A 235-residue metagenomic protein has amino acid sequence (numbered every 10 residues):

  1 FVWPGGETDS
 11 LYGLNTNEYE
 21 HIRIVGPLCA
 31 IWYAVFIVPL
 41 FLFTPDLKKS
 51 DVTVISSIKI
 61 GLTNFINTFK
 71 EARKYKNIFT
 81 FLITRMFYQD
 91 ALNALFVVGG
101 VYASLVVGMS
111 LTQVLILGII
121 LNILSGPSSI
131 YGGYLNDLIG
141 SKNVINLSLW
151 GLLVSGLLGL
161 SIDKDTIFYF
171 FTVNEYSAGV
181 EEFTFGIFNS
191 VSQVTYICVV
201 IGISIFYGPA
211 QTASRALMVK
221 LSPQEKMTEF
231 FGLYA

Functional and structural regions predicted by a protein language model:
P45-L82, V180-I187: Juxtamembrane intracellular "pre-TM" segments in multi-pass secondary transporters
K74-G99, I201: Pair of pore-lining "gating" transmembrane helices in MFS-fold secondary transporters
V97-V114: Short amphipathic helix-loop junctions that connect adjacent transmembrane helices in Major Facilitator Superfamily/SLC
L111-T112, Q224-Y234: Loop-to-transmembrane helix entry/capping segments in MFS-fold secondary transporters and related SLC/MFSD carriers
P127-S141, I162-D163, I167-F168: Helix-to-loop junctions at the C-terminal end of transmembrane segments in multipass secondary transporters
D137-L152, F170: Cytoplasmic membrane-interface "Motif A"-like loop-to-helix N-cap segments of 12-TM Major Facilitator Superfamily
W150-N189: C-terminal ends and interior cores of transmembrane alpha-helices in multi-pass membrane transporters/permeases
P209-P223: Intracellular juxtamembrane helix-capping segments at the cytosolic ends of symmetry-related transmembrane helices
